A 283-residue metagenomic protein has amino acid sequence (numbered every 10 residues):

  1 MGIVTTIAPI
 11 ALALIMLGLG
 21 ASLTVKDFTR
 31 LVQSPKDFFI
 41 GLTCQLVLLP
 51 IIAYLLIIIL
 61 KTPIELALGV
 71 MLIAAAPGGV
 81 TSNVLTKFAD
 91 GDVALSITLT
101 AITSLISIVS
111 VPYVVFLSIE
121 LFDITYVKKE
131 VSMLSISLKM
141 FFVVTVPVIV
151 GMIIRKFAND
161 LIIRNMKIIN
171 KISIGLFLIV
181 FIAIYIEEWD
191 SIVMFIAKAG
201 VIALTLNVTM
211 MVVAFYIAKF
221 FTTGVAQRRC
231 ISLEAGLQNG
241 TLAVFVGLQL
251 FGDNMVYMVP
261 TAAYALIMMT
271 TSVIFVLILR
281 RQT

Functional and structural regions predicted by a protein language model:
M1-T283: Alpha-helical transmembrane segments of multi-pass small-molecule/ion transporters
